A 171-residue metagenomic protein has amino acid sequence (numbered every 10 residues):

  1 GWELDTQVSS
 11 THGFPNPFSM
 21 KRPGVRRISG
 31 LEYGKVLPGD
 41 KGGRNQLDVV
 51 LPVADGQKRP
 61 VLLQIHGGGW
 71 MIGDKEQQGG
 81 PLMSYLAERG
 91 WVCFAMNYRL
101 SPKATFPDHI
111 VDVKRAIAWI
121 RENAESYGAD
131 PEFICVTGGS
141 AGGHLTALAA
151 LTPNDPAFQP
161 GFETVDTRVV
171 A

Functional and structural regions predicted by a protein language model:
W2-Q57: N-terminal cap/lid segment of alpha/beta-hydrolase-fold proteins
K58-G69: Short beta-strand element of the alpha/beta-hydrolase
L63, L86, C93, V113 (+2 more regions): Hydrophobic packing within well-folded, soluble alpha/beta domains
G68, V92, N97-S101: Short beta-to-alpha linker loops that shape the active-site pocket of alpha/beta-hydrolase fold enzymes
I72-E76, G80, K103-A104: Short N-terminal helix/helix-N-cap motif within the alpha/beta-hydrolase-1
E76-F94: Short amphipathic alpha-helix adjacent to the substrate-entry channel of hydrolases
I110: Helix-loop module immediately N-terminal to the HCX5R catalytic loop in PTP-like cysteine phosphatase domains
R115-A171: Primarily recognizes the serine-hydrolase "nucleophile elbow" in alpha/beta-hydrolase and SGNH/GDSL folds
